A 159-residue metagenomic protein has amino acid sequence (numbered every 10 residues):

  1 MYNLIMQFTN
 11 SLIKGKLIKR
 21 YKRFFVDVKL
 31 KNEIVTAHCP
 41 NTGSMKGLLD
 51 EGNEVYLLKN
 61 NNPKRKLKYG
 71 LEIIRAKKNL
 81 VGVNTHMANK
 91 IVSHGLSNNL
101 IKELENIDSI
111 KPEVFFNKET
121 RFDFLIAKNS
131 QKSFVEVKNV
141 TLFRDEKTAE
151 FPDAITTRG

Functional and structural regions predicted by a protein language model:
Y2-K19: Extended boundary segments
K19, K59-K64: Short, charged beta-turn/beta-strand-edge "cap" motif at the junction between a beta-strand and an adjacent loop
K22-D27: Short aromatic-glycine-enriched beta-strand elements
V35-M45: Short alpha-helix capping/helix-loop boundary micro-motifs
G43-Y56: Short nucleic-acid-contacting surface segments enriched for D/E, G, S/T with interspersed K/R
N62-N79: OB-fold/S1-family single-stranded nucleic acid-binding modules
N79-H86, E105-T141: Active-site metal-binding core of divalent-cation-utilizing nuclease and nuclease-like domains
Q131-S133, K138-G159: Catalytic cores of nucleic-acid endonucleases
